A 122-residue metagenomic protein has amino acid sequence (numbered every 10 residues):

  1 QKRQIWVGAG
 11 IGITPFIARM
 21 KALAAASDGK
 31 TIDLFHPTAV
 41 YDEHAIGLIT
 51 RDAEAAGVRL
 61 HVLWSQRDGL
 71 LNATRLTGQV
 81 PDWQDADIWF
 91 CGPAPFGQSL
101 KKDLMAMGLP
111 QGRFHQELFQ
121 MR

Functional and structural regions predicted by a protein language model:
Q1-R122: FNR/FR-type flavoprotein reductase catalytic core
